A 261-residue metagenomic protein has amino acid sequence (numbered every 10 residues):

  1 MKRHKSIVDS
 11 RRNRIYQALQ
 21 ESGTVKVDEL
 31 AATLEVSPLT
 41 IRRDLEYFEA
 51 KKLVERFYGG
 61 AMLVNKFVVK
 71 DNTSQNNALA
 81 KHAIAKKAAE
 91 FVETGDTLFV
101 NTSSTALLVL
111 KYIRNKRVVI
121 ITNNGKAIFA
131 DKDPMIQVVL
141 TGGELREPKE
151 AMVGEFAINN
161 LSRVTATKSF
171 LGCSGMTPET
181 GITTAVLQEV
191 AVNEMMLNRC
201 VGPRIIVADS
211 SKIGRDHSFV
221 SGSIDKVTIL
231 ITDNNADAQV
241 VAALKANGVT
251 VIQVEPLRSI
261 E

Functional and structural regions predicted by a protein language model:
K2-D28, A32-T33, L39-S104, L110-N115 (+2 more regions): HTH-adjacent hinge/linker in prokaryotic transcriptional regulators
K2-R3, I7-N13, Q17, T24-D28 (+1 more regions): Conserved phosphate- and dinucleotide-binding cores of soluble alpha/beta proteins, encompassing both enzyme active
T33-L34, F170: Aromatic-residue hotspot detector
F57-Y58, T122, L140, Q253: A generic structural-conservation signal
K70-D71, F99, A106, T183 (+2 more regions): Amphipathic, positively biased hydrophobic alpha-helical segments used for protein targeting and membrane insertion
S104-T105, A127: A generic "binding-loop/recognition-motif" signal
